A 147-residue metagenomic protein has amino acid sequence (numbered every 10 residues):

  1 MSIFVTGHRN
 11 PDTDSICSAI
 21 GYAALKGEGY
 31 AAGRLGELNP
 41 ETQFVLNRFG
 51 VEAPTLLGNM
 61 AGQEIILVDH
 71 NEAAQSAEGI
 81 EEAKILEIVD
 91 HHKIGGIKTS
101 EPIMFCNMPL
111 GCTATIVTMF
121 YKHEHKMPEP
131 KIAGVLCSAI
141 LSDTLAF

Functional and structural regions predicted by a protein language model:
M1-F147: Replace "Mg2+/Mn2+-dependent" with "divalent metal-dependent
